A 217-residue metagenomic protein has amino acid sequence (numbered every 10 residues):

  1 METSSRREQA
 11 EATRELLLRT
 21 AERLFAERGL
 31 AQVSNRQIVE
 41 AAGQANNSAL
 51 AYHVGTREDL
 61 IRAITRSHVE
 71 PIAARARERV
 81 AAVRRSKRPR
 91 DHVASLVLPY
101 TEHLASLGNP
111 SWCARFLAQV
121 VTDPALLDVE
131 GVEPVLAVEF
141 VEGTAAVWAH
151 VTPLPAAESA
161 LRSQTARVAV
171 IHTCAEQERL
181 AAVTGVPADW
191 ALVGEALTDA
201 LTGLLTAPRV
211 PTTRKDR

Functional and structural regions predicted by a protein language model:
M1-R28, Q37, D59: Basic, helix-initiating cap at the start of DNA-binding domains
R14-R19, V54-R77, A81: An amphipathic alpha-helix adjacent to DNA-recognition modules
L24, A31-D59, A63: Helix-turn-helix
N46, E58, G108, V121-L126 (+3 more regions): Short alpha-helix boundary/capping elements
R77-C113: Hydrophobic alpha-helical connector segments
D91-A94, N109-C113, V121-V151, A160-L161: Amphipathic alpha-helical packing segments from all-alpha helical-bundle domains
L96, Y100, A114-V121, A166-V170 (+1 more regions): Short alpha-helical scaffolding segments that buttress acidic/His motifs in well-ordered protein cores
A137-R217: C-terminal peripheral helix-coil segments that are non-catalytic and often amphipathic
